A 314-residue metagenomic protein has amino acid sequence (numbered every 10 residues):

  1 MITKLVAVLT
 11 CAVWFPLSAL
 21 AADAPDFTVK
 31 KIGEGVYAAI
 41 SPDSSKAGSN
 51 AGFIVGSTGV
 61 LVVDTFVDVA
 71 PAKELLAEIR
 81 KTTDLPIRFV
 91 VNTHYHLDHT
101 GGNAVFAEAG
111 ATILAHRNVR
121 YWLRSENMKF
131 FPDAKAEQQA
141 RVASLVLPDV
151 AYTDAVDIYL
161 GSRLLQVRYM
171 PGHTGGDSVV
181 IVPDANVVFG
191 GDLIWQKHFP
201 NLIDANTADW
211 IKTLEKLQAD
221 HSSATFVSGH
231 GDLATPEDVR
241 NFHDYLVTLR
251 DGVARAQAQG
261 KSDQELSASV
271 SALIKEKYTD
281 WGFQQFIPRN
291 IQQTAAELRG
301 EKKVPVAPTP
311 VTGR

Functional and structural regions predicted by a protein language model:
K4-S18: Bacterial N-terminal signal peptides
A21-T28: Cleaved targeting-peptide boundary
A22, A219-H221, L233-R314: Accessory terminal helices/loops
K30-E78, V179-G191: Conserved beta-strand hairpin/beta-sheet module of binuclear metal-dependent hydrolase folds, prominently
K30-I32, I54, V156-L160, F226-S228: Short acidic-hydrophobic surface loop/beta-edge motif
G35, I54, D64, I79 (+9 more regions): Divalent metal-coordination and catalytic microenvironments
G59-L61, T65-V69, D157, L164-G252: Metallo-beta-lactamase
A77-D157: Active-site HxH/HxHxD metal-binding segment of metal-dependent hydrolases
